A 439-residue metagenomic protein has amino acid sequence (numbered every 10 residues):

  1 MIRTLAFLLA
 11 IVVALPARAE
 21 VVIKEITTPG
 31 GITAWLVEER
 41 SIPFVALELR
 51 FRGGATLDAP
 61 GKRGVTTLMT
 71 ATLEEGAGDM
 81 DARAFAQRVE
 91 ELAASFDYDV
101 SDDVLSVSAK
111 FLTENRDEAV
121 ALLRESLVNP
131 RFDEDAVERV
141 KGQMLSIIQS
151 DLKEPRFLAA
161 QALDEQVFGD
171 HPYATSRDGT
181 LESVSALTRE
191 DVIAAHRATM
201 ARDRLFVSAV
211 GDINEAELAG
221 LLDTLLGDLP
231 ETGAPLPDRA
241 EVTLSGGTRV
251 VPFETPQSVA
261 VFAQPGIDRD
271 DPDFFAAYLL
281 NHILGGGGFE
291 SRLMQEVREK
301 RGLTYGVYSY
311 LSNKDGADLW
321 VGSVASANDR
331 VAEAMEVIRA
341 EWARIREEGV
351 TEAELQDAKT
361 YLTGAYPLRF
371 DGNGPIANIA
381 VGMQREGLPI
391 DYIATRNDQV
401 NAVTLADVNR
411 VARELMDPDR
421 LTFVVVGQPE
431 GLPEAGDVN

Functional and structural regions predicted by a protein language model:
L5-A14: Bacterial N-terminal signal peptides
L15-A19: Sec/Tat signal peptide C-region and signal peptidase I cleavage site
E20-E39: Short N-terminal segments immediately surrounding and downstream of signal-peptide cleavage
I23, E48-T113, K153, S176 (+1 more regions): M16/MPP (pitrilysin/insulinase) zinc-metallopeptidase core fold and M16-derived inactive scaffolds
E39, E48-R50, A234-E290: His/Glu-based metal-binding/catalytic segments typifying zinc-dependent metallopeptidases
I42-F44, D102-V104, M200-R202, L244-G246 (+2 more regions): Short, solvent-exposed loop/turn segments at the edges of secondary structure
L49-R52, A109, A263-G266, G322-A327: A bilobed periplasmic-binding-protein/Venus flytrap-type ligand-binding module shared by bacterial periplasmic
A84-G233, A276, K300-R301, G306-N439: Charge-rich, well-structured scaffold segments of protease-associated domains
